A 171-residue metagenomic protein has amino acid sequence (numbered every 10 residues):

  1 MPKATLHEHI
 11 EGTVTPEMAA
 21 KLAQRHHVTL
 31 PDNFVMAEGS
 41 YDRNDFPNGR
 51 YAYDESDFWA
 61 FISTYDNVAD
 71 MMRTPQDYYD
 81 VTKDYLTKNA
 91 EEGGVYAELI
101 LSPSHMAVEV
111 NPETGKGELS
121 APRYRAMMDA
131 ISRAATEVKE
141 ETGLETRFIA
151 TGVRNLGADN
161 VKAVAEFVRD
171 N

Functional and structural regions predicted by a protein language model:
M1-N171: Metal-cofactor-binding active-site regions of metalloenzymes
